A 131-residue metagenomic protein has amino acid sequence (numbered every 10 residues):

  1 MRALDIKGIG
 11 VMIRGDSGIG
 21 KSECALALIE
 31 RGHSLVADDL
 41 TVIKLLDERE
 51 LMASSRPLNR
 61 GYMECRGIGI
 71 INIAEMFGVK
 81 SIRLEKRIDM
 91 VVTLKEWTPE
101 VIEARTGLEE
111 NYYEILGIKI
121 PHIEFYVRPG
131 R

Functional and structural regions predicted by a protein language model:
M1-L4: Pre-Walker A adenine-sensing motif
K7-L35: Glycine-rich phosphate-binding P-loop
I13, A53-S54, H122: Short capping micro-motif at the N-terminus of alpha-helices
R14-I19, L58, V127-R128: A short, sequence-level motif marking secondary-structure junctions
E23-C24, G32, S55-R56, I71-A74 (+1 more regions): Short, low-complexity, polar/charged sequence segments that are solvent-exposed and flexible
S34-M90: Conserved nucleotide-sensing/catalytic segment adjacent to the nucleotide-binding pocket in NTP-handling enzymes
E85, D89-R131: Conserved NTP phosphate-binding and transfer environment spanning the P-loop NTPase/kinase superfamily
